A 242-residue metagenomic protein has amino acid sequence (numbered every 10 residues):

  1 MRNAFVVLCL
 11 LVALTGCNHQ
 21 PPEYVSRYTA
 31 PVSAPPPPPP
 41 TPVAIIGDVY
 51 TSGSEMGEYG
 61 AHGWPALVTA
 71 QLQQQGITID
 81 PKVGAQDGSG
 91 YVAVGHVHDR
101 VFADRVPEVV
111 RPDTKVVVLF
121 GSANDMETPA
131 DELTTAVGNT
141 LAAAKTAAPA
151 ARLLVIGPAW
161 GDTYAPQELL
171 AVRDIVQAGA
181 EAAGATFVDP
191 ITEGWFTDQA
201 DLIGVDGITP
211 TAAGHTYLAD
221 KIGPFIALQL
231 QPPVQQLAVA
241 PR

Functional and structural regions predicted by a protein language model:
M1-I46, Y50-Y59, Q73-T78, G223-R242: N-terminal secretory targeting modules
P42-A44, S52-T135: Conserved SGNH/GDSL esterase-like catalytic core that processes O-acyl groups on lipids and polysaccharides
G60, W64, V68, L133-T140 (+5 more regions): Stable alpha-helical elements in mature extracytoplasmic
T69, Q73-I77, R111, S122 (+5 more regions): Sec-exported extracytoplasmic/periplasmic mature domains
K82-G84, L154, V188: General small-molecule cofactor/ligand-binding pocket signal
F120-N124, A143-R173: Active-site segments of SGNH/GDSL-like serine hydrolases that catalyze O-acetyl group transfer/hydrolysis on lipids
E127-P129, L153, Q177: Extracytoplasmic low-complexity repetitive segments enriched in small/polar residues
G161-R242: Catalytic His-Asp segment of secreted/periplasmic serine-dependent ester chemistry enzymes
